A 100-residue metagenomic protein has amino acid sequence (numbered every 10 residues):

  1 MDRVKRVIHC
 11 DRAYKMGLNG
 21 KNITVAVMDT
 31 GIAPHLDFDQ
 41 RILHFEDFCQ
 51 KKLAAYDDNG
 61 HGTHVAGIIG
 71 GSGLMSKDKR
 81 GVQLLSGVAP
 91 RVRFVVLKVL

Functional and structural regions predicted by a protein language model:
M1-K15: Autoinhibitory propeptides
D2-R6, M28, G70: Functionally constrained cores in energy, signaling, and assembly domains
Y14-V25, I32-H44, K52-L100: Subtilisin-like serine protease catalytic core
